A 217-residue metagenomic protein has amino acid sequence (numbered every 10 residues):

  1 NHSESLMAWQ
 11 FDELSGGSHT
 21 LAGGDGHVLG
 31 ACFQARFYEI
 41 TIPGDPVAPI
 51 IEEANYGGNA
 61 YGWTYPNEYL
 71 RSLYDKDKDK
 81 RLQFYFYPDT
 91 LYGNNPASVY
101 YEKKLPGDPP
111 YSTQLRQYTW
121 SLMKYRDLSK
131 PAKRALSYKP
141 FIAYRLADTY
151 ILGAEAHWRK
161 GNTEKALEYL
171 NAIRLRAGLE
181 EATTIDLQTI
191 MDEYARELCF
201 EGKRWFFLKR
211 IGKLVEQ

Functional and structural regions predicted by a protein language model:
N1-E102: An aromatic- and glycine-enriched ligand-binding surface/loop that stacks and positions planar moieties
N1-P43, A48, L136, P140-A143 (+3 more regions): Long, intrinsically disordered, low-complexity segments
W63-I173: C-terminal substrate/ligand-recognition segments
